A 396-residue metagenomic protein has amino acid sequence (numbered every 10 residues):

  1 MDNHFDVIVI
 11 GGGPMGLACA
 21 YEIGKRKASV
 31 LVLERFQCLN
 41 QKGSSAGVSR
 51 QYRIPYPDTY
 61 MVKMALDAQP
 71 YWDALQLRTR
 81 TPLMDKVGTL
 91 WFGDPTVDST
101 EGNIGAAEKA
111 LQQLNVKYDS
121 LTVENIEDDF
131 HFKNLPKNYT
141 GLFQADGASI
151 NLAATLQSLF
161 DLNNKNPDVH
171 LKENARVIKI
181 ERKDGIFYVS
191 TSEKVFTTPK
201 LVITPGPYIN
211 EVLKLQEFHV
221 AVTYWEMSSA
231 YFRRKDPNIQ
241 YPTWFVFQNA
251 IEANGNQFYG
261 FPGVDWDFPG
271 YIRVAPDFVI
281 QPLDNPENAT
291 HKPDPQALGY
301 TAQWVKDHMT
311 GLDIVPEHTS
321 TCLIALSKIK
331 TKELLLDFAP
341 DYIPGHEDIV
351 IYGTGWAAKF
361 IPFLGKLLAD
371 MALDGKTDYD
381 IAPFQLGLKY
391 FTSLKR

Functional and structural regions predicted by a protein language model:
D2-M15, L31: Beta1/beta-strand and adjacent pyrophosphate-binding region of the FAD-binding site in flavoprotein oxidoreductases
I8-I10, F196-Y208: Short hydrophobic core segments
Y21-K25, R80-G88, P207-P344: Active-site substrate-recognition segment that forms the wall of the catalytic cavity or substrate channel
G24-S45: Glycine-rich FAD pyrophosphate-binding loop
S49-D129, N138-Y139, Q257-F258: Dinucleotide-binding Rossmann-like beta1-alpha1 core, especially the glycine-rich loop that anchors the ADP
K63-L66, T96-G102, L142-D161, T290-A297 (+1 more regions): Short beta-strand to alpha-helix junction loop
F143-S192, F196, T204: Helical element adjacent to the flavin cofactor pocket in flavoenzyme catalytic cores
D307-R396: C-terminal catalytic lobe of FAD-dependent flavoproteins
